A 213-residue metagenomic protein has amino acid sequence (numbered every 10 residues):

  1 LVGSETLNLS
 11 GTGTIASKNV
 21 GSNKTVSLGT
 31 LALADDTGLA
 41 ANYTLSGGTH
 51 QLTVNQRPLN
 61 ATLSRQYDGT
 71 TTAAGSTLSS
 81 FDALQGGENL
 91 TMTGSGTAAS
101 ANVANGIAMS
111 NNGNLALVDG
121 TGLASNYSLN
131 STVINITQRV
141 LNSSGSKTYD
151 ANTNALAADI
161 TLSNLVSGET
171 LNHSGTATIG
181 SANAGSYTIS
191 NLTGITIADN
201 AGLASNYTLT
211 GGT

Functional and structural regions predicted by a protein language model:
L1-T213: Short loop/turn motifs that initiate or flank beta-strands
